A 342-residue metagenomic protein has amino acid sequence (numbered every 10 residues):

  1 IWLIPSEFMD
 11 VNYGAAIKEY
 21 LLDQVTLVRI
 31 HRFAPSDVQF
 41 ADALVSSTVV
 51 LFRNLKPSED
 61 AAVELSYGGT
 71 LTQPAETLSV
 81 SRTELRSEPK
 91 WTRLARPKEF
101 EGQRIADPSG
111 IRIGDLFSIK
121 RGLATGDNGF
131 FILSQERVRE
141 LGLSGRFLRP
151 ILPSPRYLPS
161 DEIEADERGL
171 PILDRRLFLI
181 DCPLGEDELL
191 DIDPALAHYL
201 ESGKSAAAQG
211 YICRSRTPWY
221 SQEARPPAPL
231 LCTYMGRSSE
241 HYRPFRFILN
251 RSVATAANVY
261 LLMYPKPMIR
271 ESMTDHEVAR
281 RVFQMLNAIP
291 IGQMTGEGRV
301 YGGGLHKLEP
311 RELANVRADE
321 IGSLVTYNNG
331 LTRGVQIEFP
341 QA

Functional and structural regions predicted by a protein language model:
I1-F131: Signature of N6-adenine DNA methyltransferases within the class I
K98-E338: Polybasic, glycine- and aromatic-enriched phosphate-binding surface used to engage nucleic acids
P340-A342: Short acidic, low-complexity intrinsically disordered linear motifs used for protein-protein interactions
